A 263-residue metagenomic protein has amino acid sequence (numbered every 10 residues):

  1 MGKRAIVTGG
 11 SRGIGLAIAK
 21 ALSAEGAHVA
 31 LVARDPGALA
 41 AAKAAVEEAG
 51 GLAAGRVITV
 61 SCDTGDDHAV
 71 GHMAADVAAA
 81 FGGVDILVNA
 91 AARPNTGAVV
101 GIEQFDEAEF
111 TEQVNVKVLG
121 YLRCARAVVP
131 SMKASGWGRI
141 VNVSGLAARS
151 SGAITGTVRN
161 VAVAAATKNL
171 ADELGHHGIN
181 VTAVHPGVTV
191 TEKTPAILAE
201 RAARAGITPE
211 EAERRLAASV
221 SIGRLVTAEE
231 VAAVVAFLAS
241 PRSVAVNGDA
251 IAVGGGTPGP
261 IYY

Functional and structural regions predicted by a protein language model:
R4, S11-R12: Conserved glycine-rich cofactor-binding loop
I14, V99, R224, A236 (+1 more regions): Short C-terminal tail/terminal secondary-structure segment of NAD(P)H-dependent dehydrogenase/reductase domains
G71, R93-T111, A134: Conserved mid-core segment of classical short-chain dehydrogenase/reductases
G83, G175, N180, V246-G248: Short, small/polar-rich loop/turn modules that mediate ligand/substrate recognition or access, typified
P94, E107, R139-H176, V188-T189: Catalytic loop of short-chain dehydrogenase/reductase
E103-L122, W137, V141, V163: Catalytic Tyr-X3-Lys loop
A125-R126, K168: A short, exposed helix-loop element centered on a Lys and neighboring polar residues
P130, D172-H176, V244: Alpha-helical segment proximal to the catalytic Tyr-Lys
